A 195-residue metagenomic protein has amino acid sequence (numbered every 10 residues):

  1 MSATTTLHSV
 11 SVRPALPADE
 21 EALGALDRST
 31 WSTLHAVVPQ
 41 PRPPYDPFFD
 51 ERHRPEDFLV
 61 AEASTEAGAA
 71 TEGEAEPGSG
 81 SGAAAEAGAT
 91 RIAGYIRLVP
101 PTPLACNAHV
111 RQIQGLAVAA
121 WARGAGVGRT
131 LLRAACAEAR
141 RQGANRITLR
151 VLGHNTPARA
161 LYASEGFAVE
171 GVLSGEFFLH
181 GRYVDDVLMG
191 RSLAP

Functional and structural regions predicted by a protein language model:
S2-T5, R182-P195: Terminal substrate-recognition subdomain of acyl/acetyltransferases
H8-V10, P14-W121, L132-A134, E138 (+1 more regions): Acetyl-CoA-dependent GNAT
D19, P41, G153-H154, E176: Conserved beta-strand edge residues that scaffold enzyme active sites
V118, L152-G153: Short amphipathic helical patch at the helix-1/turn junction of helix-turn-helix
A122, G126: Glycine-rich phosphate-binding loop
G128, L132, H154-A158, G175-H180: Short glycine/proline-centered loop/turn elements that form peptide/ligand docking sites
A139-R150: Conserved GNAT acetyl-CoA-binding A-motif
T148-V151, A163, A168-V184: Conserved catalytic-core motifs of GNAT/GCN5-like acyltransferases
